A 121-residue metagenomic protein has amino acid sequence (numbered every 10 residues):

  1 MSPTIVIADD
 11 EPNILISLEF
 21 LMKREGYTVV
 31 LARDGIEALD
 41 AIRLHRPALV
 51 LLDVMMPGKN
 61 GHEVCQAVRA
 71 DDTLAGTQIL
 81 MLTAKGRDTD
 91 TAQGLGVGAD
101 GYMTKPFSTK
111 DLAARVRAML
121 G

Functional and structural regions predicted by a protein language model:
L15, P57-G58, A75, R87 (+1 more regions): The feature encodes the CheY-like receiver
G26-R33, A41: Short hydrophobic/Thr-rich beta-strand motif most characteristic of the beta2 strand and flanking loop of CheY-like
H45-L51: Active-site beta3 strand of CheY-like receiver
M56, V68: Receiver (REC) domain active-site loop signature in two-component systems and cognate sites in sensor histidine kinases
F107-R117: C-terminal output helix
